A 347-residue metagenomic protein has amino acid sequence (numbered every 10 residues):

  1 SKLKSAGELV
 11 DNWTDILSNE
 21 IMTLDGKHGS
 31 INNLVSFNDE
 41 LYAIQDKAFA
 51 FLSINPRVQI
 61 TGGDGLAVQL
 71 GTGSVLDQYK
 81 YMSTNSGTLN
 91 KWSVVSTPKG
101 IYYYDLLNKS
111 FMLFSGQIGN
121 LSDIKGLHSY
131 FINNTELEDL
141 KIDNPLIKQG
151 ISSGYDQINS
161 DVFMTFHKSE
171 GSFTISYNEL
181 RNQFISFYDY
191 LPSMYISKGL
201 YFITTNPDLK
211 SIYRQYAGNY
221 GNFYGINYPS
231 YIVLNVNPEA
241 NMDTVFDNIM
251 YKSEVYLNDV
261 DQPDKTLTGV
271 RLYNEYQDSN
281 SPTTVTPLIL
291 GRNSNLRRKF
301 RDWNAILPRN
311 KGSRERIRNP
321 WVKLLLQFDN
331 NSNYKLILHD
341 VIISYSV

Functional and structural regions predicted by a protein language model:
S1-N12, Q157-N159, V322, L326 (+1 more regions): Sequence/structural signature of beta-propeller modules and their immediately flanking N-terminal secretory/stalk
L9-K27, G73-M82: A short helix->beta-strand "capping" segment at the edge of beta-propeller domains
D15-K47: A structural/positional concept
N32, N38-E40, D46-N248, Y256: Beta-sheet-dominated scaffold domains
I118-K141, Y273-K299: Beta-strand-dominated scaffold domains
G126-H128, N310, R314, Y334 (+1 more regions): Flexible assembly/topogenesis modules
Y224-P229, N235-Q277, N319-V347: Exposed low-complexity, polar/acidic, P/S/T/G-rich flexible segments that act as propeptides, protease-susceptible
L290-R318: Signal that preferentially marks extracellular ectodomain short beta-strand elements of beta-sandwich modules
